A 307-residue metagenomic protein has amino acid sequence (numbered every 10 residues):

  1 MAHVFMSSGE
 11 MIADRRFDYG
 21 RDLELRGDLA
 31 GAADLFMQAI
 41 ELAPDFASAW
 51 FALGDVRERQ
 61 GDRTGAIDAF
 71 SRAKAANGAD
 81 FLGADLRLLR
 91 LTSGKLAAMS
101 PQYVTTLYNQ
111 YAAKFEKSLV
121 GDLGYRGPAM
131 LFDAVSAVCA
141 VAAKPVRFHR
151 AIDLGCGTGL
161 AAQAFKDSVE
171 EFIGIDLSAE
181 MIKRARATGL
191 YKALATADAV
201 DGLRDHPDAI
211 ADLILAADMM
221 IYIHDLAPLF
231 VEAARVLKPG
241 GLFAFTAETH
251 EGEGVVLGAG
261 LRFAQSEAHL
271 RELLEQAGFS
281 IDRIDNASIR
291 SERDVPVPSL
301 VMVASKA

Functional and structural regions predicted by a protein language model:
A13-D14, A47-S48, F81-L82, E180: Helix-start (N-cap) detector for alpha-helical repeat units in TPR-like alpha-solenoids, especially tetratricopeptide
R150-I152, G157-L203: Class I SAM-dependent methyltransferase SAM/SAH-binding core
R204-I214: A short acidic, Gly/Pro-enriched loop at the edge of an enzyme's catalytic core that lines a small-molecule cofactor
A227-L242: A short glycine-rich, Lys/Arg-flanked "PGG" loop and its adjoining helix->strand segment in the class I
L242-R271: Conserved class I S-adenosyl-L-methionine
